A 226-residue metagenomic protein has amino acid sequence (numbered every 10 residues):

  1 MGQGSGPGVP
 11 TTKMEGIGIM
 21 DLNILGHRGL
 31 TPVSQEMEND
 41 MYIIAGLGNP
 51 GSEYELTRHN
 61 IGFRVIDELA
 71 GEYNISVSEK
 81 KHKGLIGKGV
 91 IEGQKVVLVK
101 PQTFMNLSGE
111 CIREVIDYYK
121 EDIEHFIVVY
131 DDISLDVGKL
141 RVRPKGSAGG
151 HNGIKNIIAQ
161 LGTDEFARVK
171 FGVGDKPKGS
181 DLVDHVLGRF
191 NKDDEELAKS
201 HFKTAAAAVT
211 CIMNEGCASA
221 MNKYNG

Functional and structural regions predicted by a protein language model:
M1-M37: Intrinsic disorder/low-complexity segments
D21-G26, L30, E36-P144, K155 (+5 more regions): Nucleotide and nucleotide-moiety/phosphate-recognizing core
S147: Short glycine/threonine-rich catalytic loop with a Thr-x-Gly-x-Asp
G150-G153: Hydrophobic alpha-helical segments within soluble ligand-binding/sensing domains
